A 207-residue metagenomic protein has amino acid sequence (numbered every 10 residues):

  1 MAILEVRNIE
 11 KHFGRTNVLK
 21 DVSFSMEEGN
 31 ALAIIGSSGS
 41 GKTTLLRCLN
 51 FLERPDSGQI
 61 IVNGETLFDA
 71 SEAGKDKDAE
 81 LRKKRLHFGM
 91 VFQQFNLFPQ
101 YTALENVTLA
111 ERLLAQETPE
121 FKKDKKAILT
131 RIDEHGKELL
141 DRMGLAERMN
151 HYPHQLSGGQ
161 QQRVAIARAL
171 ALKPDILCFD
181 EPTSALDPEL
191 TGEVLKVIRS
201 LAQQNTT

Functional and structural regions predicted by a protein language model:
I35-S37: The feature captures the beta-strand-to-loop junction immediately N-terminal to the Walker
N50: Helix-to-loop junction immediately C-terminal to a conserved catalytic motif
Y152-L156, Q160: Conserved ABC ATPase signature
K173: Conserved catalytic motifs of ABC-family nucleotide-binding domains
L177-D180: Catalytic Walker B motif of ABC-type/P-loop ATPase nucleotide-binding domains
P188-L190: Helix N-cap at the start of a conserved alpha-helix in ABC-type nucleotide-binding domains
